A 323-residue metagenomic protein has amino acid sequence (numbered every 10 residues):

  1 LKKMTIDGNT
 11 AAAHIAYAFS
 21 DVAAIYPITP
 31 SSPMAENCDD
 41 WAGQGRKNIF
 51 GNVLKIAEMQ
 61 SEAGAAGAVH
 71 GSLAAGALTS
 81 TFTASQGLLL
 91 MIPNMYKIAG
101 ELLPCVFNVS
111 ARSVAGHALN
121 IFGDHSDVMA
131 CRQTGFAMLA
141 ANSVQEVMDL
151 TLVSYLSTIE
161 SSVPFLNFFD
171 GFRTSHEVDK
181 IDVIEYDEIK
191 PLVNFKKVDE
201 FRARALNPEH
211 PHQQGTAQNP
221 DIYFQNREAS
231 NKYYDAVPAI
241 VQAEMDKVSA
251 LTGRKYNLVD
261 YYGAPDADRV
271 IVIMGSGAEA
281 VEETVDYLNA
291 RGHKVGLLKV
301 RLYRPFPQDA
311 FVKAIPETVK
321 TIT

Functional and structural regions predicted by a protein language model:
L1-A130, G135, L152, G171-F172: Thiamine diphosphate
A24-I25, K55-E58, S80-F82, M138-A141 (+3 more regions): Short catalytic-loop micro-motif centered on adjacent basic/acidic residues
D39-A42, Y96-A99, Y155-S157, D182-E185 (+2 more regions): Short, solvent-exposed amphipathic alpha-helical segments in soluble enzyme and RNA/protein-processing domains
F50-L54, F165-D260: Conformationally flexible catalytic loops at phosphate/diphosphate-handling active centers
M91, H117, H176-V178, A280-E282: Short helix/loop capping segments that flank catalytic or ligand/cofactor-binding pockets
R112-S113, F169-H176, G275-G277: Glycine-rich beta-alpha junction loops
I121-G171, F195: Conserved thiamine diphosphate
D246-T323: Thiamine diphosphate
